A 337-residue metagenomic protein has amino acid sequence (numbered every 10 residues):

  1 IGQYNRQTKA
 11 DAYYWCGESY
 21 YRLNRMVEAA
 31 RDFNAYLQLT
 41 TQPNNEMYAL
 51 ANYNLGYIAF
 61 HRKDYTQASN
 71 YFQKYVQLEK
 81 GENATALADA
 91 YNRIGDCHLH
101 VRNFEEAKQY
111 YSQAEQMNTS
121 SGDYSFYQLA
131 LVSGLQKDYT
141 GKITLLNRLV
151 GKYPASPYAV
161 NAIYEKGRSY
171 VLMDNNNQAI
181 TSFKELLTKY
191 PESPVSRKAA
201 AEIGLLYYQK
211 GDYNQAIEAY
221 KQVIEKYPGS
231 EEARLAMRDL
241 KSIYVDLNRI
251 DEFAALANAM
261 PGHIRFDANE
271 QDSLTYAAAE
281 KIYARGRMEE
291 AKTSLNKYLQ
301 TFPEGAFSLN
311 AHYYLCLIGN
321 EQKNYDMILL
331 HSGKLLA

Functional and structural regions predicted by a protein language model:
I1-A337: Acidic, polar-rich low-complexity tracts and alpha-helical solenoid repeat scaffolds
